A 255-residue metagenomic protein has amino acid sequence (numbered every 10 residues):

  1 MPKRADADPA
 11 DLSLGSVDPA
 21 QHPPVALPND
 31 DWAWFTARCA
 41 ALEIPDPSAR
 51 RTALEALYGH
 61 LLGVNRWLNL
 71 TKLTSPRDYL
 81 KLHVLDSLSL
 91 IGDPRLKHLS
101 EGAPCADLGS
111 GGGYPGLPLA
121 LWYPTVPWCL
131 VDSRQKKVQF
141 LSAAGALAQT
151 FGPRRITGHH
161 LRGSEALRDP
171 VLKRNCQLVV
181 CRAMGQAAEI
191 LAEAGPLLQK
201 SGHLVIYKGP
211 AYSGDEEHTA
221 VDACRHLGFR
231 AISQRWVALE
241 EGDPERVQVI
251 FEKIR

Functional and structural regions predicted by a protein language model:
P2-E101, K136, A143-F151, I156: Class I SAM-dependent transferase core
D6, T125-C129, S133-R255: S-adenosylmethionine
W32, L54, S87, G116 (+2 more regions): A general structural signal for well-ordered alpha-helical segments in protein cores
L68-T71, R77-D78, G112, R182 (+1 more regions): Flexible, active-site-adjacent loop/turn segments at secondary-structure boundaries
L80-H83, L108, G112, S133-K137 (+1 more regions): Short, conserved glycine- and acidic-residue-centered signature motifs in active-site or ligand-binding loops
L99-G111: Conserved class I S-adenosyl-L-methionine
G112-T125: Conserved SAM-binding loop of SAM-dependent methyltransferases across substrates and taxa, primarily the Class I
